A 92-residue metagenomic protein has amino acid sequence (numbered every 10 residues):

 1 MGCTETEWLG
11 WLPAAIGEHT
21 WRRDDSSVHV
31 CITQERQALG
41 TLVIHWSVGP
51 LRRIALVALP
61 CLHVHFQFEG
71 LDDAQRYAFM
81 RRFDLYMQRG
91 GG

Functional and structural regions predicted by a protein language model:
M1-C3: N-terminal trafficking/processing presequences and adjacent post-cleavage segments of proteins routed to secretion
E5-L51: Ser/Thr-rich, low-complexity intrinsically disordered terminal regions
W8-L9, D72-A78: Short, conserved charged micro-motifs
I16, D84-G91: A common structural junction motif
V28-V30, G70-A74, G91-G92: Short, surface-exposed, polar/charged, turn-prone segments marking secondary-structure boundaries
Q34-Q37, Q67, Q75, Q88: Residue-identity detector for glutamine
G49-L71: Intrinsically disordered, low-complexity regulatory segments enriched in Ser/Thr/Pro and charged residues
A78-D84: Short amphipathic alpha-helices in soluble, non-transmembrane regions that often serve as interface/regulatory elements
